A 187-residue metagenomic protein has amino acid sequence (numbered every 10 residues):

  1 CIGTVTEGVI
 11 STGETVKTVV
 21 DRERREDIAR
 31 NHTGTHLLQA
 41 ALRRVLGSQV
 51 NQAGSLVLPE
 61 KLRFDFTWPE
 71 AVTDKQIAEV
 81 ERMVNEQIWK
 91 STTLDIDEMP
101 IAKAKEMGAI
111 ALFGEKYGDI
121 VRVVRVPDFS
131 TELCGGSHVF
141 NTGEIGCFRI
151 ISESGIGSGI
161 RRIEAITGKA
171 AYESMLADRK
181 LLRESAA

Functional and structural regions predicted by a protein language model:
C1-A187: A glycine- and charged-residue-rich anion-binding loop/surface
